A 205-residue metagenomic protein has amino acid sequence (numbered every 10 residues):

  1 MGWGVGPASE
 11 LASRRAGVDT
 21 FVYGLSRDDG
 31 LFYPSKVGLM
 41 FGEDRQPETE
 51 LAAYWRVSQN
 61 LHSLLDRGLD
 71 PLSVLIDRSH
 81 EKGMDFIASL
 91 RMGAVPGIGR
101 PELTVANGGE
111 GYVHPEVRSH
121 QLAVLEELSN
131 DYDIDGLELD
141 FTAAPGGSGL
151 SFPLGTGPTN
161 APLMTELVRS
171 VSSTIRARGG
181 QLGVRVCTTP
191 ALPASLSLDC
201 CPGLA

Functional and structural regions predicted by a protein language model:
M1, D44-E81, F86-D131, L198-P202: Active-site-adjacent "subsite" loops/lids of carbohydrate-active enzymes
G2-G4, S26-L31, L65-D66, T189-C200: Acidic-and-aromatic substrate-binding clefts and catalytic sites of carbohydrate-active enzymes
G4-S35, L39, T49, L128-L137: Catalytic domains of carbohydrate-active enzymes, especially glycoside hydrolases
D19-Y23, F86-A88, L137-L139, L182-V184: Hydrophobic faces of well-ordered beta-strands that scaffold small-molecule active sites in alpha/beta enzyme cores
G24-D29, L90-V95, D140-P145, T188: Short, solvent-exposed turn/loop segments enriched in Gly/Ser/Thr/Pro and often Arg
L31-L51, A94-G109, T142-P158: Aromatic- and acidic-residue-enriched segments that line the glycan-binding/catalytic groove of carbohydrate-active
E116-A205: Active-site neighborhood of glycoside hydrolase catalytic domains
